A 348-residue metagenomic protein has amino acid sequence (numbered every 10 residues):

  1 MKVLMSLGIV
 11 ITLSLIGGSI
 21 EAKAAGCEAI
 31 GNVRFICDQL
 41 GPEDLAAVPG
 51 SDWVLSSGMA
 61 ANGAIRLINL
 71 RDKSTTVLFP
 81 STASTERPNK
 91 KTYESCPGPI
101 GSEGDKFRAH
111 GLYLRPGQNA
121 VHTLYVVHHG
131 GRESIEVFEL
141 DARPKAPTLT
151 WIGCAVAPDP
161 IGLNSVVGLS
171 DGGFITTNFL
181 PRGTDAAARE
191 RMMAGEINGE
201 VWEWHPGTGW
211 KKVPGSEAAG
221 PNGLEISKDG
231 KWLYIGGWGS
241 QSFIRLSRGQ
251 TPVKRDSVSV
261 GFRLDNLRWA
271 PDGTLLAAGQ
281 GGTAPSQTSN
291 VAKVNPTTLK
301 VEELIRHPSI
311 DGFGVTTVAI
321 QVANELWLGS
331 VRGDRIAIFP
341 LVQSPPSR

Functional and structural regions predicted by a protein language model:
A25-G41, S95-P97, E302-H307: A short helix->beta-strand "capping" segment at the edge of beta-propeller domains
R34-I65: Beta-strand-rich domains and repeat architectures in extracellular enzymes and scaffolds, especially beta-propellers
D38-G50, S84-Q118, W151, V156-F174 (+5 more regions): Beta-rich, blade/repeat-based domains predominating in secreted/periplasmic proteins but also intracellular
V54-P88: Beta-propeller domains
S56-M59, V126-V127, T176-E196, A277-T288: Short, conserved, GDST-rich strand-edge loop motifs in beta-rich repeat architectures
L70, E139-P147, L246-Q250, V294-T298 (+1 more regions): Short loop/turn segments immediately following beta-strands, especially the blade-tip and inter-blade linker loops
V260-R306: Loop/turn-rich, solvent-exposed surfaces of beta-rich toroidal or solenoidal domains
V315-R348: Blade-level signature of beta-propeller repeat domains, shared across WD40, Kelch, NHL, RCC1 and BNR/Asp-box propellers
